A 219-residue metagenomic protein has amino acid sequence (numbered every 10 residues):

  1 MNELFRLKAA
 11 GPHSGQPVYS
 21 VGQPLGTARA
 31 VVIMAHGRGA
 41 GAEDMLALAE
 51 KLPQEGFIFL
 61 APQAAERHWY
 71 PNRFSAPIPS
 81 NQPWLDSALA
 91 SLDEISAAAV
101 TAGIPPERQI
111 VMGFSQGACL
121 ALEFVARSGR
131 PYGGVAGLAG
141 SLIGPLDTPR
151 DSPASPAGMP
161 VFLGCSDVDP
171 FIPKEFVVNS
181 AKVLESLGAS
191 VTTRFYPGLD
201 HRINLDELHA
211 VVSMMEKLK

Functional and structural regions predicted by a protein language model:
N2-E107: Serine-hydrolase catalytic machinery in alpha/beta-hydrolase-like enzymes
M45-L48, P149, P173-V183: Short alpha-helix in the alpha/beta-hydrolase fold that links the catalytic acid
V111-G113, A136-L138, G164: Short beta-strand immediately N-terminal to the catalytic nucleophile in serine-hydrolase-like folds
M112-G117, A121: Gly/Ala-rich beta-loop-alpha elbow adjacent to hydrolase catalytic centers
L120-F124, L146: Hydrolases whose catalytic domains are alpha/beta-hydrolase-1, hotdog thioesterase, or metallo-beta-lactamase-like
R130-I143: A conserved short beta-strand
F162-C165, D169: Short beta-strand/loop motif that positions the catalytic acidic residue of the alpha/beta-hydrolase fold
E175-K219: C-terminal catalytic histidine-bearing segment of alpha/beta-hydrolase fold enzymes
